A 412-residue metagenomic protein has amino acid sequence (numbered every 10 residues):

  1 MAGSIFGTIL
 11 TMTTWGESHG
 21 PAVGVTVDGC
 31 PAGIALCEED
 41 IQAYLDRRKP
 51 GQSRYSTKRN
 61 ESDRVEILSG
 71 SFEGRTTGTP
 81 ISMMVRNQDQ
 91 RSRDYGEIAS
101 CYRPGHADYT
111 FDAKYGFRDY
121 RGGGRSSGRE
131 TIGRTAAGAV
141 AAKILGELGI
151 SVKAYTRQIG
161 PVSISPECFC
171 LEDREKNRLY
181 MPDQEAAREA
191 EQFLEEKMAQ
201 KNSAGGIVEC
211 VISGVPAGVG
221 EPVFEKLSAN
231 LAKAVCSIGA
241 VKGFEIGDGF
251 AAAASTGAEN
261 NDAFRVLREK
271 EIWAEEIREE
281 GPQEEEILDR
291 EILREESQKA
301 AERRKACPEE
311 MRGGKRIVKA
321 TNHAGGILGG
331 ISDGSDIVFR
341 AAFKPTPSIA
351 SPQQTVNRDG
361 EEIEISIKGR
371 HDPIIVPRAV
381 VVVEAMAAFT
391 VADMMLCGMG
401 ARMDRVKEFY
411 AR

Functional and structural regions predicted by a protein language model:
M1-R59: N-terminal, positively charged regions that mediate nucleic acid binding
T11, T346-R412: Internal helix-turn-beta structural module
T11-T14, D119-E130, A217-E221, A324-I327 (+1 more regions): A short glycine/serine-rich beta->alpha loop
W15, P21, K201-A204, V208-E276 (+1 more regions): Glycine-rich anion/phosphate-binding loop at the beta-strand->alpha-helix junction
P21-G33, G128-I150, E225, A229-K233 (+3 more regions): Alpha-helical support elements that line or immediately flank enzyme active sites and cofactor-binding pockets
L45-P104, D108: Glycine-rich, N-terminal phosphate-binding loop and its surrounding beta-alpha-beta segment
A99-G124, Q353-P373: Short acidic, glycine/tyrosine-flanked loop/strand segments centered on an H-E-D-like triad
A113-V223: Glycine-rich, mobile lid/loop segments that gate access to catalytic sites or pores
